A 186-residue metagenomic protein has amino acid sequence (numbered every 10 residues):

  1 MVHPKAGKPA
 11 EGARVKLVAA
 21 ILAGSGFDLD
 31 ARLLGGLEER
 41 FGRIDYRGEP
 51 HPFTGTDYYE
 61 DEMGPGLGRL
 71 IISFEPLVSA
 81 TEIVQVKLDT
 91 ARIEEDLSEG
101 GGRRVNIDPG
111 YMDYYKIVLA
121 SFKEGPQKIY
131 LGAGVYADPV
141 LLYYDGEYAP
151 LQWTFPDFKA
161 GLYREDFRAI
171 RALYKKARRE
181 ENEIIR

Functional and structural regions predicted by a protein language model:
M1-Y59, P65-R69, V78-I107, Y111-R186: Long, contiguous binding/interaction regions
